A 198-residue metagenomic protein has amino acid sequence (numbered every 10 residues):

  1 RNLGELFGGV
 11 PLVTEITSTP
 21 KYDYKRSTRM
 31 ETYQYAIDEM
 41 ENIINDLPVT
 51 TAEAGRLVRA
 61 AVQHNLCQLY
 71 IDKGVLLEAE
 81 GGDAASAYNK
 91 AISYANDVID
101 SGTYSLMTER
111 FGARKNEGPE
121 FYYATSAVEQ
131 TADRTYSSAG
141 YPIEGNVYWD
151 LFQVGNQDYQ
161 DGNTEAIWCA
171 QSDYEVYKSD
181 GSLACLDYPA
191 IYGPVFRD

Functional and structural regions predicted by a protein language model:
R1-V58, Q68-S86: Aromatic-anchored glycine-rich loop motif in surface-exposed flexible loops
E5-L6, A52, V62, S137 (+2 more regions): Generic detector of intrinsically disordered, low-complexity, polar/charged segments
G8, G55, A60, L186 (+1 more regions): Glycine-centered flexibility motif
G9, L57-H64, N163-Q171: Extracellular structured ligand-interaction cores
T14-T19, T28, T32, T50-T51 (+7 more regions): Residue-identity detector for threonine
E41, I71-D198: An aromatic- and glycine-enriched ligand-binding surface/loop that stacks and positions planar moieties
